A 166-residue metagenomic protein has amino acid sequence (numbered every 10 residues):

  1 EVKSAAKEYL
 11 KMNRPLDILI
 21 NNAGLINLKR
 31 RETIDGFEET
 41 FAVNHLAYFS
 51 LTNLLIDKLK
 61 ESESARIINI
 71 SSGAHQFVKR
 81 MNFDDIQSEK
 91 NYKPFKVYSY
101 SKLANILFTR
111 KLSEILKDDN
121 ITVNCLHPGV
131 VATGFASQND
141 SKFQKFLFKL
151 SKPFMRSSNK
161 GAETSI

Functional and structural regions predicted by a protein language model:
E1-N139: Rossmann-fold NAD(P)H-dependent dehydrogenase/reductase core
I26, P94-F95, L147, S151-F154: Residues at structural and domain junctions
S88-E89, S141-S151: A short C-terminal helix-loop "cap" of Rossmann-like NAD(P)-dependent dehydrogenase/epimerase domains
S101, C125, F148-I166: C-terminal helical subdomain
